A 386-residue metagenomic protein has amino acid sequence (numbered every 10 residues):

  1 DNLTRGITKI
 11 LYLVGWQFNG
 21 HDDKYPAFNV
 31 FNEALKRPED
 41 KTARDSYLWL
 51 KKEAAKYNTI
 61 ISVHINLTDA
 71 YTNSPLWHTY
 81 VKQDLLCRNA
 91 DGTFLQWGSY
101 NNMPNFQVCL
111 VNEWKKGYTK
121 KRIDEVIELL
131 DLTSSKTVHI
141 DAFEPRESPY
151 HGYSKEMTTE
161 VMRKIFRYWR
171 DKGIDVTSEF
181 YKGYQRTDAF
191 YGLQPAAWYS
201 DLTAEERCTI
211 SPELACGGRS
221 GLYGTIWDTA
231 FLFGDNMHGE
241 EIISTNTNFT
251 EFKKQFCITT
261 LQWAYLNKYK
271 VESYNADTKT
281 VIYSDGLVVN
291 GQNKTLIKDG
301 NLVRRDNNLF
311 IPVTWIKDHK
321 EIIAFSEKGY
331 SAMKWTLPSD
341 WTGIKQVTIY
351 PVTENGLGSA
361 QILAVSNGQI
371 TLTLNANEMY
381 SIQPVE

Functional and structural regions predicted by a protein language model:
D1, L67, L85, A90-D91 (+3 more regions): Active-site-proximal substrate-binding groove within the catalytic cores of carbohydrate-active enzymes
N2-D124, E128, L132-I140, E144-Y150: Aromatic-lined carbohydrate-binding/catalytic grooves of carbohydrate-active enzymes
